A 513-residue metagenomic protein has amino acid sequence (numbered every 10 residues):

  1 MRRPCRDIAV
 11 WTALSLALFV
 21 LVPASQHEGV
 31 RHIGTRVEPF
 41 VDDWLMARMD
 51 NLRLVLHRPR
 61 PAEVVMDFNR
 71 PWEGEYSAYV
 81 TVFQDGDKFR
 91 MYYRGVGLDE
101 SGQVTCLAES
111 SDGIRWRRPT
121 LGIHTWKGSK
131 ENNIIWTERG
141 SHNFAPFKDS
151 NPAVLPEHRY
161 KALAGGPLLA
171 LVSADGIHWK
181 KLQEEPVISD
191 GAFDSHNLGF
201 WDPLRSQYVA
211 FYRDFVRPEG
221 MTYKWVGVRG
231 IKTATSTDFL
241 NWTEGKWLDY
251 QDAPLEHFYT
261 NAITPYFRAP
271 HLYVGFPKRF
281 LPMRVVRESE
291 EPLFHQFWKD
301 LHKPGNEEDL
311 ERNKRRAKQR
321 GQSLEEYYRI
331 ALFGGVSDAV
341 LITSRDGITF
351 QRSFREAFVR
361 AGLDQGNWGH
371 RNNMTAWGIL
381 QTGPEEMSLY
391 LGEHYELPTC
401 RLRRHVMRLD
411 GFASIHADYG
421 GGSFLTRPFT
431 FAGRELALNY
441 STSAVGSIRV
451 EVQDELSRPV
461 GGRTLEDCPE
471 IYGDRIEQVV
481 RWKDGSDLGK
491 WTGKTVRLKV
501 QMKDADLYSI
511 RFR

Functional and structural regions predicted by a protein language model:
M1, S25-R513: Carbohydrate-active catalytic/glycan-binding domains of CAZyme proteins, especially the secreted or lumenal ectodomains
M1-T12: Bacterial N-terminal signal peptides that target proteins for export
W11-V20: Bacterial N-terminal signal peptides
